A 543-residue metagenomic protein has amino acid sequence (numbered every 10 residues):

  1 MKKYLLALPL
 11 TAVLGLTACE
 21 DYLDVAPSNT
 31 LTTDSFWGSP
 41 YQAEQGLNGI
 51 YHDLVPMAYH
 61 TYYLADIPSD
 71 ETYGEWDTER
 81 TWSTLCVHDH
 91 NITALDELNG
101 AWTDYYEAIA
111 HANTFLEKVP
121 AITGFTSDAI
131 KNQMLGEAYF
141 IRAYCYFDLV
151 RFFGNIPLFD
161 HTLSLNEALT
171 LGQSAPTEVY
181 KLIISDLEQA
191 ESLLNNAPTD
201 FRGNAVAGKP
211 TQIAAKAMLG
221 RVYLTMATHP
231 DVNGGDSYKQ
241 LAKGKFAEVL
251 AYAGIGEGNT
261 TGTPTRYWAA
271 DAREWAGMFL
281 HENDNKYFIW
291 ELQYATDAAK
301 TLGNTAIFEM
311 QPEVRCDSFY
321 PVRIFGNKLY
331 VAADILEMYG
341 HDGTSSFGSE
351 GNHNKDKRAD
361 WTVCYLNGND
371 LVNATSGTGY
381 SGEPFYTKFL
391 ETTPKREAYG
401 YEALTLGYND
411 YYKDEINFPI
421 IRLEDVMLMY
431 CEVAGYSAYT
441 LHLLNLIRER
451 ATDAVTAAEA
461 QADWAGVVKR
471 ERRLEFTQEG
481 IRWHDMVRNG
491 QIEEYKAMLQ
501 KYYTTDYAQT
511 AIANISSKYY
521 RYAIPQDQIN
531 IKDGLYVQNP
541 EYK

Functional and structural regions predicted by a protein language model:
A18, D77-T78, N91, Y105-A108 (+8 more regions): Long, intrinsically disordered, low-complexity segments
E20-T81, Y180, E188-E191, K209-T378: An aromatic- and glycine-enriched ligand-binding surface/loop that stacks and positions planar moieties
S39-M57, T78-F153, A168-K181, L187-R202 (+4 more regions): Conserved, well-structured interaction surfaces
V150-P157, P198, V222-G234, A438: Short coil/turn linking the two alpha-helices of tandem helical-hairpin repeats
G340-R422: Flexible, polar/acidic helix-loop-strand segments at domain edges
